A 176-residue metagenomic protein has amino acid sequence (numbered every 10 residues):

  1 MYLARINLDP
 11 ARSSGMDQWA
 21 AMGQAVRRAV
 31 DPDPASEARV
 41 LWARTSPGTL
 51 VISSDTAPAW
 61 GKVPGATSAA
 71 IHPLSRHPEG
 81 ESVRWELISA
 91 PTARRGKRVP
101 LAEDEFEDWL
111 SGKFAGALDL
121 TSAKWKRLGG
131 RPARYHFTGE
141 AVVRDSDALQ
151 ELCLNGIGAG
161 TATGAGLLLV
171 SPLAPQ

Functional and structural regions predicted by a protein language model:
M1-Q176: RNA-interacting cores
